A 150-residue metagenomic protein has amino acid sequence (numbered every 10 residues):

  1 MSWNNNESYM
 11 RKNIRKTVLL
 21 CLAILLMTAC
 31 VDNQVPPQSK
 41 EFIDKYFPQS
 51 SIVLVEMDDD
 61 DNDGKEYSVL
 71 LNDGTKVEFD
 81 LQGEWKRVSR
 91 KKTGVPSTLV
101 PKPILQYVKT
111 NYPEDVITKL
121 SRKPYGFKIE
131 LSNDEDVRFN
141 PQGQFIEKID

Functional and structural regions predicted by a protein language model:
E7-V18: Bacterial N-terminal signal peptides that target proteins for export
T28-A29: C-terminal motif of bacterial Sec signal peptides marking the signal peptidase cleavage site
D32-I52, V95-V116: Short, non-transmembrane alpha-helical segments in secretory-pathway proteins
V53-L71, V116-S132: A cross-family detector of function-defining hotspots
K65-R90, S132-D150: Amphipathic N-proximal alpha-helical interface segments
P96-D150: Extracytoplasmic electrostatic interaction patches
